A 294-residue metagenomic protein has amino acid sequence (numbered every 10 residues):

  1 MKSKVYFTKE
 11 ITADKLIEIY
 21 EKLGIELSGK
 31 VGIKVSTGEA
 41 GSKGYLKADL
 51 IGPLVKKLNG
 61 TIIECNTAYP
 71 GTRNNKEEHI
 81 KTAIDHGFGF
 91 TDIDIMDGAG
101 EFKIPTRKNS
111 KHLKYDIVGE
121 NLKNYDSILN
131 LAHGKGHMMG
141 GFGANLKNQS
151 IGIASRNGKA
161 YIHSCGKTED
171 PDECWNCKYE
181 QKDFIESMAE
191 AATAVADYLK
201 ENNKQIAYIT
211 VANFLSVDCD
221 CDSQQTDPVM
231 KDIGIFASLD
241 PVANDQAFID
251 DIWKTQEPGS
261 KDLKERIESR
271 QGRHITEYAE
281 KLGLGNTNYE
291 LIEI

Functional and structural regions predicted by a protein language model:
M1-K57, T61-I294: Extended, low-polarity segments enriched in aliphatic/aromatic residues
